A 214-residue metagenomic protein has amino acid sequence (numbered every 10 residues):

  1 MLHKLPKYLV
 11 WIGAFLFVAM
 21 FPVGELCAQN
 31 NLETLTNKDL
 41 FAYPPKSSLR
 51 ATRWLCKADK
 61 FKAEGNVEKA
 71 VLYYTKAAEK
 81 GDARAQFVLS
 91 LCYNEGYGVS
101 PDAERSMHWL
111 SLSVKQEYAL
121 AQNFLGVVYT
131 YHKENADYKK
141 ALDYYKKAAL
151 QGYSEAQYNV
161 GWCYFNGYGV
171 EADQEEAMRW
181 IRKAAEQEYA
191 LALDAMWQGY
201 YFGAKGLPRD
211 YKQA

Functional and structural regions predicted by a protein language model:
W11-P22: Bacterial N-terminal signal peptides
D39-R53: TPR-adjacent "capping" and linker segments in tetratricopeptide-repeat scaffold/adaptor proteins
P45, F61-G65, E79, Y97-P101 (+6 more regions): Short coil/turn and helix-start
L49-K76, K80, V127: Alpha-helical segment of the N-proximal tetratricopeptide repeat
W54-A63, V88-E95, F124-Y131, N159-N166 (+1 more regions): Hydrophobic face of amphipathic alpha-helices that form TPR/SEL1-like repeat modules and related alpha-solenoid
